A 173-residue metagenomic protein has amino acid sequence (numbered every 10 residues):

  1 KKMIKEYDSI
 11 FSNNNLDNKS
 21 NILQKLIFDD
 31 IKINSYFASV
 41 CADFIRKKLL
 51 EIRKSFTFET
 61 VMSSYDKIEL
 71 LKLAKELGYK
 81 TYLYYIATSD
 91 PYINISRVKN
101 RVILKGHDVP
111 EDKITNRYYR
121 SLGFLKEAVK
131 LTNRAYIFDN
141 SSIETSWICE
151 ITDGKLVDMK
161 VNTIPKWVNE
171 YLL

Functional and structural regions predicted by a protein language model:
K1-N13: N-terminal phosphate/diphosphate-binding loop that engages ATP/GTP or pyrophosphate donors across diverse enzyme folds
S9-S12, I103, K130, L173: Generic surface-pattern signal
F11, D17-Y85, S121, A128 (+1 more regions): Glycine-rich phosphate-binding loop used to anchor ATP phosphates in small-molecule kinases, encompassing both
T57, K105, V109, Y136-D139: Secondary-structure transition/capping residues
S63-S64, A87-Y92, S142-E144: Conserved nucleotide-binding/hydrolysis micro-motifs of P-loop NTPases
E76-F124: A glycine- and Lys/Arg-enriched "phosphate-lid" helix/loop adjacent to the NTP-binding pocket of small-molecule kinases
E127-L173: NTP-dependent small-molecule kinase module
